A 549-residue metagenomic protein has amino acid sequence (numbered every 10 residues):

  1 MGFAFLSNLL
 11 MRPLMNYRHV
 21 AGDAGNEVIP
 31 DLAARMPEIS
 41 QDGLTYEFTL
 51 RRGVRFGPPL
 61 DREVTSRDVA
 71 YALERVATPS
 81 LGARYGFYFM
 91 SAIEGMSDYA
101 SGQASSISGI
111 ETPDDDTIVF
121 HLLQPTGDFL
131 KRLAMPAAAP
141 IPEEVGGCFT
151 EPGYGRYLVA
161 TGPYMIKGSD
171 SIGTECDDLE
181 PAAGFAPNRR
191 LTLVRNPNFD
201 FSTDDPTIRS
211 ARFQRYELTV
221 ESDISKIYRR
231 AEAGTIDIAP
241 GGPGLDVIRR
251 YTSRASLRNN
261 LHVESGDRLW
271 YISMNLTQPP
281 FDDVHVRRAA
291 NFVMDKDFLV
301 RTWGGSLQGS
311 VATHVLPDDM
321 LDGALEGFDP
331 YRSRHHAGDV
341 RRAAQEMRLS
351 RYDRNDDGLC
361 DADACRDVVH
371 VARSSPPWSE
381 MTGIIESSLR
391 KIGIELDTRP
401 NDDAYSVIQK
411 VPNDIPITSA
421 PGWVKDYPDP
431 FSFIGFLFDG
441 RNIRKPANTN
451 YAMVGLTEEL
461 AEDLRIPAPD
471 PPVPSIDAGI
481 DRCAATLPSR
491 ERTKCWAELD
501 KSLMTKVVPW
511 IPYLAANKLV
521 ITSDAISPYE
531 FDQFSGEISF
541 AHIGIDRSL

Functional and structural regions predicted by a protein language model:
M1-Q41, V159-T161, M165: N-terminal lobe/hinge region of extracytoplasmic solute-binding protein
R18-V20, A104-S106, P125-R215, S225-K226 (+3 more regions): Gly/Pro-rich hinge or "lid" segments in bacterial periplasmic/extracellular proteins
R35-Y88, V119, R230, P280-D283 (+1 more regions): Aromatic- and charge-enriched surface segment that lines or borders ligand/interaction sites
E47-T49, V64-D68, R75-C148, P152-Y157 (+1 more regions): Surface-exposed binding/hinge segments that line and control ligand-binding clefts or catalytic entry sites
K167-G173, E180-V194, D204, E217-Q278 (+4 more regions): Extracellular/periplasmic solute-recognition and catalytic clefts
R288, V300-W303, G309, R334-R341 (+4 more regions): Extracytoplasmic/peripheral linker and loop segments enriched in polar/acidic and small residues with frequent Thr/Pro
L307-N355, A372-E380: Structural transition elements
V520-L549: Long beta-strand-rich cores associated with HINT superfamily self-processing modules
